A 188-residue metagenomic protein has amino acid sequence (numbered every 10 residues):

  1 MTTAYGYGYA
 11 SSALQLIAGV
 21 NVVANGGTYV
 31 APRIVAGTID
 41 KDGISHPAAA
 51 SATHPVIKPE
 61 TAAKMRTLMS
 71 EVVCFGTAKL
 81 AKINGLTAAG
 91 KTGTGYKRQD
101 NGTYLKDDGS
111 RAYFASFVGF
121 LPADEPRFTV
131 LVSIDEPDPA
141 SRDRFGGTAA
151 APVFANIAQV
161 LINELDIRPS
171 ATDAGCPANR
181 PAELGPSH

Functional and structural regions predicted by a protein language model:
M1-A52, M69-D166: Active-site beta-strand/loop architecture of penicillin-binding DD-peptidases
T2, I44-A62, L184-H188: Conserved catalytic neighborhood of penicillin-recognizing serine enzymes
S12, I57-P59, R168: General structural signal for secondary-structure boundaries
R168-H188: Short, highly charged C-terminal tails/helix-capping segments
